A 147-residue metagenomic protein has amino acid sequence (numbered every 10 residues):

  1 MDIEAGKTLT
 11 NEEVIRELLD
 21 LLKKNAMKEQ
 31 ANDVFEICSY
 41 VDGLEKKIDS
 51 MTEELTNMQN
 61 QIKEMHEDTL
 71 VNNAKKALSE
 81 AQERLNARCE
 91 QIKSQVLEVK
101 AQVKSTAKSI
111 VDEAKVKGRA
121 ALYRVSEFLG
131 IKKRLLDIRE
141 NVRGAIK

Functional and structural regions predicted by a protein language model:
M1-E80: Leu/Val/Ala/Ile-rich N-terminal alpha-helices, chiefly Sec-type signal peptides and the beginnings
M1-I3, G144-K147: Non-Sec secretion/translocation targeting segments of pathogen effectors
D33, Y40-N57, Q61, A81-R84 (+9 more regions): Long, heptad-repeat alpha-helical coiled-coil segments that mediate oligomerization and form fibrous "stalk/rod"
V125, L129-I131: Short, aromatic- and cysteine-enriched interfacial helices/patches that mediate contacts at lipid membranes
